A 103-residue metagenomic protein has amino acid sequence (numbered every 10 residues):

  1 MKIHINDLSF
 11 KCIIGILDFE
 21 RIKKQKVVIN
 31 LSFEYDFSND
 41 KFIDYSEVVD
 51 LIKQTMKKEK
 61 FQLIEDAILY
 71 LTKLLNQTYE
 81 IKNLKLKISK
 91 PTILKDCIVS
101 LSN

Functional and structural regions predicted by a protein language model:
M1-N103: N-terminal, polar/charged subdomain of small-to-medium soluble alpha/beta proteins
